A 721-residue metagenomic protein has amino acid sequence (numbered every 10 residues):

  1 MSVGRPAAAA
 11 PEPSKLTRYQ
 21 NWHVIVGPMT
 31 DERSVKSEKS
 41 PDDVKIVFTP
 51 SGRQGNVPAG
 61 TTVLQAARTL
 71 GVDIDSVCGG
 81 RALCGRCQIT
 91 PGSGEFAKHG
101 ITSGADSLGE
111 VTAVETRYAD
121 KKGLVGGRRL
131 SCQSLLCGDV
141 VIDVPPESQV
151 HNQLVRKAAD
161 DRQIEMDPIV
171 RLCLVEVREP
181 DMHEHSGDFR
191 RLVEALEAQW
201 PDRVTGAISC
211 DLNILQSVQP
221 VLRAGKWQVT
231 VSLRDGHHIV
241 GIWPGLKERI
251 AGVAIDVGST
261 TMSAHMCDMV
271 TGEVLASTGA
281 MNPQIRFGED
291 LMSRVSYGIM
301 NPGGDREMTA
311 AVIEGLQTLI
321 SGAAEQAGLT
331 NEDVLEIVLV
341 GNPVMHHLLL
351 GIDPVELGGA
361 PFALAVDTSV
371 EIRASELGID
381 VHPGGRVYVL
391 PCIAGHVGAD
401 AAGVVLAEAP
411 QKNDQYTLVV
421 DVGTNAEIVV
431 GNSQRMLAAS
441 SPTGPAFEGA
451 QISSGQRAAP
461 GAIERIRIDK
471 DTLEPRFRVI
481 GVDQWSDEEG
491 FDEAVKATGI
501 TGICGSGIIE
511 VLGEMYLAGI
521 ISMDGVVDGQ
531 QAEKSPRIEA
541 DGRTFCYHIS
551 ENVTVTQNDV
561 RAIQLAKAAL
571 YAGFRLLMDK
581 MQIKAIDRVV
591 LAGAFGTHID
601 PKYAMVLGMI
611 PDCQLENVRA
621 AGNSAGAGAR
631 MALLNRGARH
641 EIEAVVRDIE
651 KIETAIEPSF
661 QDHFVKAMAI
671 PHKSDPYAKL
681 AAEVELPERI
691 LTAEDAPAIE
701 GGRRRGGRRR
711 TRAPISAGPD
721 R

Functional and structural regions predicted by a protein language model:
I25-V26, T30-K36, D42-V44, T112 (+8 more regions): Nucleotide/phosphate-binding catalytic cleft detector across ATP-hydrolyzing and phosphate-transferring enzymes
D73-V114, D120-D139: Local cysteine-cluster metal-coordination motifs and their immediate loop/turn environment, predominantly Fe-S cluster
I255-S259, A264-M292, V355-S369, G403-L406 (+3 more regions): Glycine-rich phosphate-binding loop of actin/hexokinase-like ATP-binding domains
P283-E325, Q451, P460-D469, A562-L565 (+1 more regions): N-terminal phosphate-binding loop and adjacent alpha-helix
G341-E356, I583, A594-Q614, T654-H663 (+1 more regions): Short glycine/threonine-rich loop-to-helix capping motif typified by GTGT followed within a few residues by an Asp-Pro
I379, C392-A407, Q564-A568, V618-A655: Glycine-rich phosphate-binding/hydrolytic loop that grips phosphoryl groups
N432-L437, D579-V646: Catalytic phosphate/nucleotide-handling subdomain of diverse soluble enzymes
Y516-Y571, R575-M581: A contiguous, well-structured pocket-lining segment that forms one wall/lid of small-molecule binding clefts in soluble
